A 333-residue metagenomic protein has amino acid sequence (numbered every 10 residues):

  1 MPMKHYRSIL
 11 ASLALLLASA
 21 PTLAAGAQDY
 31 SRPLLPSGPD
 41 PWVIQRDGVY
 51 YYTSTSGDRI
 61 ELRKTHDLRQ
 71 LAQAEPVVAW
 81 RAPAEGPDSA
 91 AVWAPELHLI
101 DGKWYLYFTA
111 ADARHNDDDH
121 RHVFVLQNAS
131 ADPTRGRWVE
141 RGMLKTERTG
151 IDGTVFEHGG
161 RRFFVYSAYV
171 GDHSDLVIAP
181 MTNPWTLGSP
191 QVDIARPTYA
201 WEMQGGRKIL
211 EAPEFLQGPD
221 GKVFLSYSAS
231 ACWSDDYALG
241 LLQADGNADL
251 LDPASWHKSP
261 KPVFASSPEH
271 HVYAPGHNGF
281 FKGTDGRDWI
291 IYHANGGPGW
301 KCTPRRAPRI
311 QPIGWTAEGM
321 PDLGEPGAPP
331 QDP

Functional and structural regions predicted by a protein language model:
M1-P2, F280: Generic N-terminal leader/processing signal
P2-A11: Bacterial N-terminal signal peptides that target proteins for export
A11-A20: Bacterial N-terminal signal peptides
L23-P333: Carbohydrate-active catalytic/glycan-binding domains of CAZyme proteins, especially the secreted or lumenal ectodomains
